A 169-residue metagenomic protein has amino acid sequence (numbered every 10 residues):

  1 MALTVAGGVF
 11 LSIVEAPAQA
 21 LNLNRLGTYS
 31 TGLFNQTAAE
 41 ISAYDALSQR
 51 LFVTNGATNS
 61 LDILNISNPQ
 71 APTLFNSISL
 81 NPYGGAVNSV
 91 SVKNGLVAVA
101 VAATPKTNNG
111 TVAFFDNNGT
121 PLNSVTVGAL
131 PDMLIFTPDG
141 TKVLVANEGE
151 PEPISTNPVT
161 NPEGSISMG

Functional and structural regions predicted by a protein language model:
M1-A2: Bacterial N-terminal signal peptides that target proteins for export
A6-P17: C-terminal segment of classical bacterial N-terminal signal peptides
Q19-G169: Mobile, glycine-rich extracellular loop/lid and propeptide segments that shape or gate substrate/ligand access
